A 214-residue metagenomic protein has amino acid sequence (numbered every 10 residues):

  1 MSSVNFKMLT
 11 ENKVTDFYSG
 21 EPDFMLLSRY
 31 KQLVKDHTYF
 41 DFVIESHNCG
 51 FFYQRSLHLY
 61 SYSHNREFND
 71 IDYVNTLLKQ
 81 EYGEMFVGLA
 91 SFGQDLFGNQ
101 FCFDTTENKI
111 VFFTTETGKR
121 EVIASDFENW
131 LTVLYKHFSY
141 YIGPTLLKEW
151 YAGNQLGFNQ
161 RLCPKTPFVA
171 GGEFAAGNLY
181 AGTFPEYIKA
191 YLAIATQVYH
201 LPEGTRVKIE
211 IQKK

Functional and structural regions predicted by a protein language model:
M1-F103, L162-K214: A surface-exposed partner-binding patch
L57, S61, I110, T145-E149: Residue-level signal for alpha-helical context at structural boundaries
H58, S91, K109-V111, N129: Generic structural signal for residues positioned in beta-strands
H64-I71, T117, Y135, Q155: Short alpha-helical interface elements
Q100-C102, N108-T114: Short polybasic amphipathic segments
C102-T105, V122-A124: Short conserved micro-motifs at the rims of enzyme active sites and ligand-binding pockets
V111-L146: Compact, glycine/acidic-enriched structural inserts
Y135-G182: Mixed-charge (acidic/basic) macromolecular-recognition segments
